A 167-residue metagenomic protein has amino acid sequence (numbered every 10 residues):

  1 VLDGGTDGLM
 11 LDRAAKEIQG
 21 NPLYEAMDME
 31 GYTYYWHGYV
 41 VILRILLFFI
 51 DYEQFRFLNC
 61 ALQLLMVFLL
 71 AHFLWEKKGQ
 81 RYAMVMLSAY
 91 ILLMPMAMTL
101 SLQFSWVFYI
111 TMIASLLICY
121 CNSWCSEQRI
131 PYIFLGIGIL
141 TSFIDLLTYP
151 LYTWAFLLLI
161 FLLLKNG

Functional and structural regions predicted by a protein language model:
V1-Y32: Interfacial juxtamembrane loops and adjacent helix segments that form the catalytic/substrate-binding surfaces
G38-N59: Juxtamembrane segments of multi-pass membrane glycosylation machinery that transfer sugars from lipid-linked donors
V41, L87-T111, G138-F143: Aromatic- and kink-enriched transmembrane "portal" helix at the membrane-lumen/periplasm boundary that abuts
L58-M66, F104-S115, L147-W154: Membrane-embedded alpha-helical segments of multi-pass membrane proteins, especially the transmembrane helices
C60-M84: Transmembrane-helix motifs of polytopic, lipid-linked glycan transferases
Y82-L87, S115-L140, G167: Short hydrophobic alpha-helices at membrane interfaces in multi-pass membrane enzymes
I118-C119, T153-G167: Perimembrane helix-loop-helix junctions
I130-L157: Membrane-interface alpha helices of multi-pass inner-membrane proteins
